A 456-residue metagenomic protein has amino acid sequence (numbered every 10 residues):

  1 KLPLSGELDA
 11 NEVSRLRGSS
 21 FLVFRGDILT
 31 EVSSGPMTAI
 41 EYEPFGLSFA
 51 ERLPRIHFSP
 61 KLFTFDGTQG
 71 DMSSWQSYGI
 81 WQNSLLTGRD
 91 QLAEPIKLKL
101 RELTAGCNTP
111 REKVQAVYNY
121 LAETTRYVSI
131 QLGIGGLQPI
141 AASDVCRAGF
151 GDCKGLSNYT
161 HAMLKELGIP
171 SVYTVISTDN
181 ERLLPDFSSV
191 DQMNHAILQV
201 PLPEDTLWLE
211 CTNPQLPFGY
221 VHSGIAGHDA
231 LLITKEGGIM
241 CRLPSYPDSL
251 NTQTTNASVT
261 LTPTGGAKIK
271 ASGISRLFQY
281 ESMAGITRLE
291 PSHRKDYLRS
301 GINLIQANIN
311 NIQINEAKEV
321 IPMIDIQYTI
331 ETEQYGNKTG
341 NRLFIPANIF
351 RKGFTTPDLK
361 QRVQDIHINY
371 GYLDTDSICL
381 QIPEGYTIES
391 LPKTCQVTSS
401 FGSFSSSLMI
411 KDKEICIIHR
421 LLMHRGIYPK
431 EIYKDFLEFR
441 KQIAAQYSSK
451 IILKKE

Functional and structural regions predicted by a protein language model:
K1-E456: A sensor for short, sequence-defined functional sites
